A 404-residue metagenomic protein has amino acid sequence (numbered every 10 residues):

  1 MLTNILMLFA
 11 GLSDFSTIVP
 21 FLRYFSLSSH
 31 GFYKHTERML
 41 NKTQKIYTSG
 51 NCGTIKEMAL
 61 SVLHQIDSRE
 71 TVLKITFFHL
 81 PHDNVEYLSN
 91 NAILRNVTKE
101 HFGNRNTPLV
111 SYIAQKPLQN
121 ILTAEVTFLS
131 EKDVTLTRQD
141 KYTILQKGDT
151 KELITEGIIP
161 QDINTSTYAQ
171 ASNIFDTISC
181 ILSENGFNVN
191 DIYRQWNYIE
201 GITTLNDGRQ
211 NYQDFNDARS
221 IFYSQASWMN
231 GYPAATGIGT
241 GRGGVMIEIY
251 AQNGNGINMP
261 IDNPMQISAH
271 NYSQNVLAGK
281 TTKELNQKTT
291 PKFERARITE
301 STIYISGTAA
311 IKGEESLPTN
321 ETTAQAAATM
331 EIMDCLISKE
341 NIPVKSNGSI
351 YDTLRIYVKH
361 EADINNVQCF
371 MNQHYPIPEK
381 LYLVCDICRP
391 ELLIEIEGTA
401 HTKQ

Functional and structural regions predicted by a protein language model:
L6-F9, V19-W196, G201-Q404: N-terminal presequence-like segments and the immediate start of the first folded domain
L12-F15: N-terminal polybasic/positive-inside topogenic patches
